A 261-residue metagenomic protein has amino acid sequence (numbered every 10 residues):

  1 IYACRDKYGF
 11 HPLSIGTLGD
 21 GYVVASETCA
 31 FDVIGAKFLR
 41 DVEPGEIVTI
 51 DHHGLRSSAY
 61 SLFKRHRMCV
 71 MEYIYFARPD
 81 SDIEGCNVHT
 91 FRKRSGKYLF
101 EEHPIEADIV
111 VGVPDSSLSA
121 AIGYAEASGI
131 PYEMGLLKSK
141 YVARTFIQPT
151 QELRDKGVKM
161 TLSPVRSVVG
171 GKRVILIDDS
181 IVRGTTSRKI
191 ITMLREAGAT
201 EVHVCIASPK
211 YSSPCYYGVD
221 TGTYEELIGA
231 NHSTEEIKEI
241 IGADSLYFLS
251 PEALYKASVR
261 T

Functional and structural regions predicted by a protein language model:
I1-T261: PRPP-associated nucleotide enzymes
